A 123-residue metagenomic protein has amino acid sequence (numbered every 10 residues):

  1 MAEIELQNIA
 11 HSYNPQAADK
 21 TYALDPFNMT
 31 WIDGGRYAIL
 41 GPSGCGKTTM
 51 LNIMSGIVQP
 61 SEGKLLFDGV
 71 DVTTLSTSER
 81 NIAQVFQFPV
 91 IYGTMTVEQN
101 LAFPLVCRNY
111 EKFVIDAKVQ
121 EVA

Functional and structural regions predicted by a protein language model:
A2-E3, S12-P26, S76, N109: A short, flexible loop at the N-terminus of ABC-type nucleotide-binding domains that lies
L6-I9, K20-G35, G63: Conserved beta-strand
Y37-A38, Q84: Short beta-strand immediately N-terminal to the Walker A/P-loop
L40-P42: The feature captures the beta-strand-to-loop junction immediately N-terminal to the Walker
S55: Helix-to-loop junction immediately C-terminal to a conserved catalytic motif
G63-V70: Conserved ABC transporter NBD signature motif
D71-F86, C107, K112-D116: ABC ATPase NBD coupling module
M95-F103: Short coil-to-helix segment of the ABC ATPase nucleotide-binding domain corresponding to the Q-loop/switch region
